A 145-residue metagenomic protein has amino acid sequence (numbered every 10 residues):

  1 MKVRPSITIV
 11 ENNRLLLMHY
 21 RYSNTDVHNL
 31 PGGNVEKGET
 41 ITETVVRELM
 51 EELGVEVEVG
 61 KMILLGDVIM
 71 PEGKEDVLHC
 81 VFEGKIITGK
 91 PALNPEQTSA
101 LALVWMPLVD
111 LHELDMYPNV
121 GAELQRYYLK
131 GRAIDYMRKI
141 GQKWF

Functional and structural regions predicted by a protein language model:
M1-L30, V57, K61: N-terminal strand-loop-strand
K2, V10, K74-V77, T98: A generic fold-level signal
V10-L15, S23-N24, E36, V68 (+1 more regions): Short, charged/polar surface micro-motifs in flexible loops or helix N-caps
R14-E51, Q142-F145: Conserved Nudix-box catalytic region and its N-terminal flanking loop in Nudix hydrolases and closely related
E36, I41-T42, V46-F82: A contiguous binding-surface segment within folded domains or other stable secondary-structure elements
I69-P91, V104-P107, R126-Y128: Active-site-adjacent beta-strand/loop module that shapes the phosphate/pyrophosphate-binding cleft
N94-Y127: NUDIX/MutT-family hydrolases
L124-F145: Charged phosphate-binding loop/patch that engages nucleotide di/tri-phosphates or the phosphate backbone of nucleic
